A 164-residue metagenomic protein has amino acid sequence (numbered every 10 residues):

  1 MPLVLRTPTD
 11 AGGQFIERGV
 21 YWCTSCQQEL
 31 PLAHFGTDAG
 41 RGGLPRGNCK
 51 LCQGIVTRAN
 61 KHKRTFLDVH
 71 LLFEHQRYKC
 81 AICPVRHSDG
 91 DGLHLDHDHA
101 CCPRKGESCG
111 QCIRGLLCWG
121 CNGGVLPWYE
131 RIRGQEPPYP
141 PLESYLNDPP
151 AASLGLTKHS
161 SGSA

Functional and structural regions predicted by a protein language model:
P2-A164: Contiguous alpha-helical segments
